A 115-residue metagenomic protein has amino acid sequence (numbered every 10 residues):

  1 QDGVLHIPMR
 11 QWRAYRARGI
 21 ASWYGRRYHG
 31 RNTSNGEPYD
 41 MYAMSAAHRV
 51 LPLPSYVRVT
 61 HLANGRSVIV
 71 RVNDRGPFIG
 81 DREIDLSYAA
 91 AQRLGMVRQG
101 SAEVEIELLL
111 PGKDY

Functional and structural regions predicted by a protein language model:
Q1-Y115: Secreted/periplasmic proteins
